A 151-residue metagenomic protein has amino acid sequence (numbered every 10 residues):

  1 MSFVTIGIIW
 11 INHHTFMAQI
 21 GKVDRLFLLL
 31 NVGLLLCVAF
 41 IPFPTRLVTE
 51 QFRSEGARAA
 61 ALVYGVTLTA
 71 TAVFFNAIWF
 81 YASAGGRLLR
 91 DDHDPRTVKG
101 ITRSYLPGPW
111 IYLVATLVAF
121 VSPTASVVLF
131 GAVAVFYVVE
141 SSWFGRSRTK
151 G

Functional and structural regions predicted by a protein language model:
M1-G151: Multi-pass alpha-helical transmembrane bundle typical of ion/small-solute transporters and intramembrane aspartyl
